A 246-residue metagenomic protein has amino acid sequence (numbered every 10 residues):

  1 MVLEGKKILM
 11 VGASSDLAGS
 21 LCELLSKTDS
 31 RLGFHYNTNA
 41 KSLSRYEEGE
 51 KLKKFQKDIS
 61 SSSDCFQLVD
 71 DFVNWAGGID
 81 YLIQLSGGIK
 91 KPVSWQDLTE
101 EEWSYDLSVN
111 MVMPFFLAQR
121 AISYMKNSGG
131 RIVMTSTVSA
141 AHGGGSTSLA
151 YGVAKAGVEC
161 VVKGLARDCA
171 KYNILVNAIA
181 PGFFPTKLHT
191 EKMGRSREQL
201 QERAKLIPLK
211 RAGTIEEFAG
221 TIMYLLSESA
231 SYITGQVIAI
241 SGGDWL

Functional and structural regions predicted by a protein language model:
S14-S15: Conserved glycine-rich cofactor-binding loop
D29-L43: Conserved glycine-rich Rossmann-like NAD(P)H-binding loop of the short-chain dehydrogenase/reductase
Y46, K171, F183-I207: A glycine/serine/threonine-rich, flexible loop-to-helix segment that serves as the NAD(P) cofactor-binding "lid"
V93-W95, T99-Y105, Q199, R203: Substrate-binding pocket helix/loop in short-chain dehydrogenase/reductase
V133-G157, V162-K171, F183-F184: Catalytic loop of short-chain dehydrogenase/reductase
A170, L175, I233-G235: Short, small/polar-rich loop/turn modules that mediate ligand/substrate recognition or access, typified
M223, T234-L246: Short C-terminal tail/terminal secondary-structure segment of NAD(P)H-dependent dehydrogenase/reductase domains
